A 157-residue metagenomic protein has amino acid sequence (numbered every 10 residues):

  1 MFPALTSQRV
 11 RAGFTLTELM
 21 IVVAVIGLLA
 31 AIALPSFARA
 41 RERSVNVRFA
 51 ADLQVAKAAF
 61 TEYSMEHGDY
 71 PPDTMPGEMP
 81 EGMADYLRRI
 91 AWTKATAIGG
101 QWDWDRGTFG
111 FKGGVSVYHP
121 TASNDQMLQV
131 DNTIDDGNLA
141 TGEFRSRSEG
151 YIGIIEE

Functional and structural regions predicted by a protein language model:
M1-F14: N-terminal leader/signal peptides at the extreme start of proteins
Q8, I26, V45, H119: Generic anion/oxyanion-binding catalytic loop in active/binding sites
G13-I21: Secretory/exported precursors with cleavable N-terminal leaders
M20-S36: Alpha-helical hydrophobic helix detector
A31, F37-E81: Conserved hydrophobic/amphipathic alpha-helical signal-anchor segments
T61-N132, I155-E157: Extracellular/periplasmic head regions of type IV pilus-like filament subunits
T133-R147: Short, exposed beta-strand-loop hairpins at the edges of beta-sheets in extracellular/periplasmic proteins
E143-E157: Short, low-complexity, Pro/Ser/Thr/Gly-rich segments in the mature regions of secreted, periplasmic
